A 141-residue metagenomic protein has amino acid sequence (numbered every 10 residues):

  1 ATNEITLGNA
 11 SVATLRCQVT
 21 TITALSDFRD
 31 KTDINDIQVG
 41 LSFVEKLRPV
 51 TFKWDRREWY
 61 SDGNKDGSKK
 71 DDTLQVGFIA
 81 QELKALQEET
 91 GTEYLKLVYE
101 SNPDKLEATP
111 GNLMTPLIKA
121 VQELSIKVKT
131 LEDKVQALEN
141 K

Functional and structural regions predicted by a protein language model:
A1-V39: Small/polar residue-rich beta-strand/coil "junction" motifs that cap repeat-based extracellular fibers
S11, D27-K31, I37-G40, R48 (+4 more regions): Polar, enzyme-active/binding microenvironments
V39-K70: Acidic, glycine-rich loop-and-strand cores that form catalytic or ligand-binding grooves in diverse globular domains
G40-F43, I79, L117: Stable alpha-helical elements in mature extracytoplasmic
R48, A80-S101: Active-site and glycan-interaction determinants of carbohydrate-active enzymes
T73-F78: Substrate-binding strand-loop-helix patch in Rossmann-like NAD(P)-dependent oxidoreductase/epimerase domains
E93-K141: C-terminal intramolecular chaperone/auto-processing assembly modules
